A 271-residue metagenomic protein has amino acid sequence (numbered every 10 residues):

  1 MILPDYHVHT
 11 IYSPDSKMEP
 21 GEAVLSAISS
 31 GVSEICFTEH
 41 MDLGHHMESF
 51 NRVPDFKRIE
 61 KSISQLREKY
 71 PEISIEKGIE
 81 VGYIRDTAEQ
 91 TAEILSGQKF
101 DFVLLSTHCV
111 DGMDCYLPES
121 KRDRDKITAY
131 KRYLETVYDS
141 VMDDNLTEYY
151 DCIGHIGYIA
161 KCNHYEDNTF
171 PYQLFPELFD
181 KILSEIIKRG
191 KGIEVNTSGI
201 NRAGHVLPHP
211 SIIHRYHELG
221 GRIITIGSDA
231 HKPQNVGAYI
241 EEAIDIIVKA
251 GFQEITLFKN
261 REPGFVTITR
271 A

Functional and structural regions predicted by a protein language model:
M1-R85, Q90, I94-G97, C162-Q173 (+5 more regions): An N-terminally biased module of ancient metal coordination in phosphate/nucleic-acid-related enzymes
M1-Y6, T10, P20, E166-A271: Charged catalytic cores and adjacent phosphate/nucleic-acid-binding surfaces used for phosphate/nucleic-acid chemistry
I2-D5, E34-C36, S74-G78, D101-L104 (+4 more regions): Structural preference for beta-strand elements that scaffold enzyme active sites
S30, Q98, T147-E148, L219-R222 (+1 more regions): Structured loop/turn residues at beta-strand edges in well-structured enzyme cores
H40, H108, Y158, S198 (+1 more regions): Flexible loop residues that form catalytic and substrate-binding hotspots at small-molecule/glycan-binding clefts
M47, D114-C115, G204, V236: Short glycine-/acidic-enriched loop or helix-start segments at secondary-structure transitions that form or flank
S49, V53-R189, A271: Extended substrate/RNA-proximal surfaces in nucleic-acid metabolism proteins
